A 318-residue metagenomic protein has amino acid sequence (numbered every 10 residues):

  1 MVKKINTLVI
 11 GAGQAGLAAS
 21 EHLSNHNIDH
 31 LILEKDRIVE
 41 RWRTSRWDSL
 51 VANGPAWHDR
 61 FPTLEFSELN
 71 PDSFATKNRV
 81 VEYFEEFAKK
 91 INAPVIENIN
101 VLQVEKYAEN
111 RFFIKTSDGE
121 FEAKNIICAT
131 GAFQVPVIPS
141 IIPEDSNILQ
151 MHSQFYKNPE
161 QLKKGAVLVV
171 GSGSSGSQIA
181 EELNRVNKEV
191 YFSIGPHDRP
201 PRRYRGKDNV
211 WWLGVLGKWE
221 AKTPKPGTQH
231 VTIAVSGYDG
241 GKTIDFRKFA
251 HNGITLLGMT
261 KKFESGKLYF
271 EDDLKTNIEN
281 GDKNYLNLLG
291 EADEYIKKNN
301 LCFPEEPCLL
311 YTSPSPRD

Functional and structural regions predicted by a protein language model:
I5-L31, S177-L183: N-terminal Rossmann-like FAD-binding beta1-loop-alpha1 element of flavoenzymes
S24-T44, Y191-P200: Glycine-rich FAD pyrophosphate-binding loop
R43-E68, N110, S140-P143, E264 (+2 more regions): Flavin (FAD/FMN) cofactor-binding and adjacent substrate-gating region of FAD-dependent oxidoreductase domains
R43-V81, H197-G240, F263-S265: Glycine-rich active-site loop/strand segments that organize a redox cofactor
N70, T76-R79, T130-N187, F192 (+1 more regions): Glycine-rich dinucleotide-binding loop and its adjacent helix/turn
S73-T130: Feature captures the FAD/FMN-dependent oxidoreductase FAD-binding
E97-I99, H152, I194, G258: Short loop/edge segments at beta-strand edges and connector loops that shape dinucleotide/nucleotide cofactor-binding
Y311-D318: Conserved small/polar residues in nucleotide/adenosyl-binding loops
